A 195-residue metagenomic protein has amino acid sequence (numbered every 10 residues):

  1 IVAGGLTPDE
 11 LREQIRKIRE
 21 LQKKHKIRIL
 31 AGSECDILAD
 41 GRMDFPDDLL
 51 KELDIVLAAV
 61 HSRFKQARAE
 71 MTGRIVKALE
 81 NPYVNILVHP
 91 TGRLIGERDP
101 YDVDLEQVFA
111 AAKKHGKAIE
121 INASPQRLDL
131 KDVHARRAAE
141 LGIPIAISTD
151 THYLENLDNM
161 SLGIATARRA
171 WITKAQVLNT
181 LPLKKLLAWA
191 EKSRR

Functional and structural regions predicted by a protein language model:
I1-R28, A39-R195: Charged catalytic cores and adjacent phosphate/nucleic-acid-binding surfaces used for phosphate/nucleic-acid chemistry
